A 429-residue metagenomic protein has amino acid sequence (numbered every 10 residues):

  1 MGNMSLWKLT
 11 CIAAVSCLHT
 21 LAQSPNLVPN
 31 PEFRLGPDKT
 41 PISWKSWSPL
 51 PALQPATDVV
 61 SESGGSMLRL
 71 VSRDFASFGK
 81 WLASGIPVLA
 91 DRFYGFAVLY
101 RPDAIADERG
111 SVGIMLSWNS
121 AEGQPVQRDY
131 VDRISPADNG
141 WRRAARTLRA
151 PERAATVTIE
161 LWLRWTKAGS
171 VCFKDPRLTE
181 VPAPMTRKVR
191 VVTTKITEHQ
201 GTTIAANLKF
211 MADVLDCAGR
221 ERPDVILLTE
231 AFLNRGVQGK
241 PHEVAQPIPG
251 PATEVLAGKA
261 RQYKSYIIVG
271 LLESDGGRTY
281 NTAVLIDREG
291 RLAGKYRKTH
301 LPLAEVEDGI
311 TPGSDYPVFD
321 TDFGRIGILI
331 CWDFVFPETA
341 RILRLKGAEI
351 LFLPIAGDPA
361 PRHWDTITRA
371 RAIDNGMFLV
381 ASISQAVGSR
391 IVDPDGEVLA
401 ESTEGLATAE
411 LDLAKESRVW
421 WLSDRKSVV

Functional and structural regions predicted by a protein language model:
N3-I12: Sec-dependent signal peptide recognition, specifically the positively charged N-region followed immediately by
H19-R190: Extracellular and organelle-lumenal recognition/adhesion modules and their flexible linkers in secreted
Q127, G294, L399-A400: A structural microfeature
N139-T147, V318, I383-V429: C-terminal beta-strand edge segments of enzyme domains
T186-G201: Short beta-strand segments enriched in small/hydrophobic residues
L208, V214-R288, G357-D374: Cys-nucleophile CN-hydrolase/nitrilase-fold catalytic domain and related Cys-dependent amidase chemistry that acts on
Q246-I268, F334-T408: CN hydrolase (nitrilase-like) catalytic-core segments centered on the catalytic cysteine and neighboring Lys/Glu
S274-E349, I355, T366, A370 (+2 more regions): Active-site catalytic loop in hydrolytic enzyme cores
